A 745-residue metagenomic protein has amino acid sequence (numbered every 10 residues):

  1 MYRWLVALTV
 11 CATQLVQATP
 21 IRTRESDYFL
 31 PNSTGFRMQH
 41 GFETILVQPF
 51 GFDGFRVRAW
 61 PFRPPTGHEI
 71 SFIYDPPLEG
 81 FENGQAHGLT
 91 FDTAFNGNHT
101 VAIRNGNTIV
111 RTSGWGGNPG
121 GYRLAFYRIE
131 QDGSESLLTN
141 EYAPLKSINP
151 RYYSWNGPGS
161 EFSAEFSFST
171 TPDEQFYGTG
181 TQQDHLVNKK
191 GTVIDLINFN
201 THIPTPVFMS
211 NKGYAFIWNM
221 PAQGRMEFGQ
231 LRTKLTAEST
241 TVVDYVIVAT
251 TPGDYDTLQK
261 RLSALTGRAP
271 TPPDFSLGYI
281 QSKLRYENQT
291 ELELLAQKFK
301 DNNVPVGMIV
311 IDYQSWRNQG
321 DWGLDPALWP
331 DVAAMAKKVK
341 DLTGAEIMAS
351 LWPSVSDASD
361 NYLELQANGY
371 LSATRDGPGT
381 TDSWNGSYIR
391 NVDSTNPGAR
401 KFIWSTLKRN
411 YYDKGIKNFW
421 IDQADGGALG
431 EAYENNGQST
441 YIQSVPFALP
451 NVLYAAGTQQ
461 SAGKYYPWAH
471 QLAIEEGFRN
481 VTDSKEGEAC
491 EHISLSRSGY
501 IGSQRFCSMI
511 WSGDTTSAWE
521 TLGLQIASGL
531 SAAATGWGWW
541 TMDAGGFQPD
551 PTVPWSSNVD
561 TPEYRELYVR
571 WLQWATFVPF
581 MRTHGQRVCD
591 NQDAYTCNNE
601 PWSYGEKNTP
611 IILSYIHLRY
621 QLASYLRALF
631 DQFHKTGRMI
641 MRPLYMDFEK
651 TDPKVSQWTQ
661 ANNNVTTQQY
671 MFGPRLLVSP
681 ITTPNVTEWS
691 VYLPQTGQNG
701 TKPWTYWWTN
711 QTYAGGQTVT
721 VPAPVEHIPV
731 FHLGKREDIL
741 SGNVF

Functional and structural regions predicted by a protein language model:
M1-A18: Fungal secretory targeting signals
P20-F29, S33, Q48-H99: A low-complexity, Ser/Thr/Gly/Pro-enriched, surface-exposed linker/loop concept that marks segments flanking
Q39-H40, W60-F62, G80-S276, K283-L284 (+4 more regions): Catalytic and substrate-binding clefts that recognize carbohydrates or anionic sugar/phosphate headgroups
E130, E475-S494, S498-W511, T521-Q525 (+2 more regions): Catalytic core of carbohydrate-active enzymes
Y245-T251, F275-Q289, S315-P330, S383-K408 (+5 more regions): The substrate-binding groove and active-site-proximal loops of carbohydrate-active enzymes, especially glycoside
P270-F419, Q423-G437: Aromatic-lined carbohydrate-binding/catalytic grooves of carbohydrate-active enzymes
L277-K283, I311, G344-A358, F419-A424 (+2 more regions): Aromatic-lined carbohydrate-recognition surfaces of secreted/lumenal glycan-active proteins
S394-S494: Active-site neighborhood of glycoside hydrolase catalytic domains
